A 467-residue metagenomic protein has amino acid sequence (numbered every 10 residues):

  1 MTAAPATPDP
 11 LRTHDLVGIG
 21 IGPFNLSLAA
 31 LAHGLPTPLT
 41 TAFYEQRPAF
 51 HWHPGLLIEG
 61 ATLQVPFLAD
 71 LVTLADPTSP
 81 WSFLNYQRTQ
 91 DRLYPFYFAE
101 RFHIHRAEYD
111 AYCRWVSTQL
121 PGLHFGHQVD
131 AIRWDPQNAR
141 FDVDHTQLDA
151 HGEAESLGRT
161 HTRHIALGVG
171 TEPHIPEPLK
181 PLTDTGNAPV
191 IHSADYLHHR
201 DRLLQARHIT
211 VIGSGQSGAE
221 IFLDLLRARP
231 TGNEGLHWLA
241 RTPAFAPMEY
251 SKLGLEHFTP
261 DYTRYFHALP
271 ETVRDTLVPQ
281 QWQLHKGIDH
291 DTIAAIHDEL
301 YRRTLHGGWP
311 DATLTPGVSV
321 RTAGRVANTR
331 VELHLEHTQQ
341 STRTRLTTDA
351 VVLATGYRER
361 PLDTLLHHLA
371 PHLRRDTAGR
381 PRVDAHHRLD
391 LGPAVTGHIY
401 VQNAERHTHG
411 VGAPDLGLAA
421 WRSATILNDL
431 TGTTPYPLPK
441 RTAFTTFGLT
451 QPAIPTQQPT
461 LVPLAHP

Functional and structural regions predicted by a protein language model:
M1-P48, F96-Q216, E220-P467: Flavin (primarily FAD) cofactor-binding/catalytic cores of flavoenzymes
W52, F83-Y86, W115: Tryptophan-centered motif/residue detector
W52-L71, H257, I288, T292: Glycine-rich phosphate-binding loop and adjoining beta1-alpha1-beta2 segment of Rossmann-like nucleotide-binding folds
T62-S82, F245-M248: Short, solvent-exposed beta-strand-terminating loops
L74-R106: A conserved beta-strand/loop capping segment in the N-terminal third of enzymes that catalyze redox or closely related
